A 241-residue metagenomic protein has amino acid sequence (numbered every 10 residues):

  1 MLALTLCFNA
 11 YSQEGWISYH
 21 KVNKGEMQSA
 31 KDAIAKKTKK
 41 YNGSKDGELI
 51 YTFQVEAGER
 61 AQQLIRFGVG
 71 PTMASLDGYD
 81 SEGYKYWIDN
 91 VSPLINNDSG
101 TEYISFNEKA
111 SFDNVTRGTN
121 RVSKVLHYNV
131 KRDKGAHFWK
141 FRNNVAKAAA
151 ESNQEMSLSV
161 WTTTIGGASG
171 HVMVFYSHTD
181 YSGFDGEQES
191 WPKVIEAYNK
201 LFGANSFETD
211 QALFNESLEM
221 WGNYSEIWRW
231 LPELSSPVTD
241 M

Functional and structural regions predicted by a protein language model:
M1-E14: Bacterial Sec-dependent N-terminal signal peptides
Y11-M241: Short S/T/G/P-rich N-terminal loop/turn motif that feeds into the first structured element of a domain
